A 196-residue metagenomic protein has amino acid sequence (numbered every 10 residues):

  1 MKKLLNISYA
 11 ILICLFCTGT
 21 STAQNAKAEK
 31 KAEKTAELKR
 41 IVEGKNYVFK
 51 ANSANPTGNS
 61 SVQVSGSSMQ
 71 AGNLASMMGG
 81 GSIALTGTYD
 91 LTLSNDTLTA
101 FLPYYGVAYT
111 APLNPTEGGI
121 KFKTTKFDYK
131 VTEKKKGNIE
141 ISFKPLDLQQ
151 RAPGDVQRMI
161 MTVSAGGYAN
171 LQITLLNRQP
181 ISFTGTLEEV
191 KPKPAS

Functional and structural regions predicted by a protein language model:
M1-E29: Bacterial Sec-dependent N-terminal signal peptides
G19-N59, S68-Q70, S196: Sec-dependent signal peptide cleavage junction
E29-G44, F127-S196: Helix-rich interaction surfaces within compact, conserved domain-sized segments that mediate assembly or partner
E33-T35, M69-G87: N-terminal post-signal-peptidase region of extra-cytosolic proteins
N46, T97-T99, Y168: Structural motif
K50-T57, P103-Y104, K144-L146: Generic short beta-strand segments
V62-G72, G87, L113, P194: Surface-exposed, interaction-prone regions used to assemble/regulate multi-protein complexes
G80-K135: Mid-length scaffold segments of soluble, non-membrane domains
